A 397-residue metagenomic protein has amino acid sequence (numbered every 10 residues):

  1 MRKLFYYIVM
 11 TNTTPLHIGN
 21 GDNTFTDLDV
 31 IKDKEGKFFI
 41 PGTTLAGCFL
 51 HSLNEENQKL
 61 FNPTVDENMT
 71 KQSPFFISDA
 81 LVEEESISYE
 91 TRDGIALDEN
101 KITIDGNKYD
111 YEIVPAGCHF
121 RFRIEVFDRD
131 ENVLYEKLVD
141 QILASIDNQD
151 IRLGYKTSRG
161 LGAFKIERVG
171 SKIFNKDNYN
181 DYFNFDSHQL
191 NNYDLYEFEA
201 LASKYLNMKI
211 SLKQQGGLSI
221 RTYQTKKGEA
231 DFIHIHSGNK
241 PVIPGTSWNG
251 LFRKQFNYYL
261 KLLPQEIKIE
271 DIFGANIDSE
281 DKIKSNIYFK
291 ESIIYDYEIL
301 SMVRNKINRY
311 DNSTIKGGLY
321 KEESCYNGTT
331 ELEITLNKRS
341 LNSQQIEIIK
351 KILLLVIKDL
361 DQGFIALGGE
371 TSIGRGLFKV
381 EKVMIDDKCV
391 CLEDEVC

Functional and structural regions predicted by a protein language model:
M1-C397: Small/polar/charged residue-enriched interaction surfaces, especially the RNA/DNA-contacting tracks of RNP/CRISPR
